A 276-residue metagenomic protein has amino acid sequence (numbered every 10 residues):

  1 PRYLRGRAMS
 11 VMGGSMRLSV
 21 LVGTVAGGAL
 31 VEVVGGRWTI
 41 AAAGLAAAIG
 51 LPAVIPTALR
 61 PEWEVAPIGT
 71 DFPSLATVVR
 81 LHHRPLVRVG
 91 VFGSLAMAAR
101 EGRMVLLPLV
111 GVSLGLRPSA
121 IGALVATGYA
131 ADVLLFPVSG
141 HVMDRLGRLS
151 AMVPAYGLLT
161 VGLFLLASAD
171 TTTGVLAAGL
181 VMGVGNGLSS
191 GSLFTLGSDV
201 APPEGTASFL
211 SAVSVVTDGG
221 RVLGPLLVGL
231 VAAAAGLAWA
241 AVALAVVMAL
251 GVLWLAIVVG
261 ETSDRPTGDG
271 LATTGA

Functional and structural regions predicted by a protein language model:
P1, L188-A201: Intracellular juxtamembrane helix-capping segments at the cytosolic ends of symmetry-related transmembrane helices
P1-M16: Cytoplasmic helix-loop-helix junction between adjacent transmembrane helices in 12-TM secondary transporters
M12, M16-P56: Helix-loop-helix hairpin linking two adjacent transmembrane segments in secondary transporters
V31, L135-G147, A232: Helix-to-loop junctions at the C-terminal end of transmembrane segments in multipass secondary transporters
G44, S150-F164: Structural signature of the two symmetry-related core transmembrane helices
L45-V65, G251-V259: C-terminal membrane-cytosol helix-exit motif in multi-pass small-molecule transporters
L59-V89, T273-A276: Juxtamembrane intracellular "pre-TM" segments in multi-pass secondary transporters
L106-S119: Short amphipathic helix-loop junctions that connect adjacent transmembrane helices in Major Facilitator Superfamily/SLC
